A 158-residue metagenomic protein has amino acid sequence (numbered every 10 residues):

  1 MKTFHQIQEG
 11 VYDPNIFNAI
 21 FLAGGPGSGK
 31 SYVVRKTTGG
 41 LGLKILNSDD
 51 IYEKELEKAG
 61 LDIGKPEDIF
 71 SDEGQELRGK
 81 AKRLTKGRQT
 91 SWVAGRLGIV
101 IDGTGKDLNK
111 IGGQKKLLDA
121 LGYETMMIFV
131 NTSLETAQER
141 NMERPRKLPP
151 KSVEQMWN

Functional and structural regions predicted by a protein language model:
K2-G10: Proteolytic processing junctions in secreted/extracellular precursors, especially proprotein convertase/trypsin-like
G10-F17, W92-V93: Phosphate-binding P-loop
A19-F21: Short hydrophobic/aromatic beta-strand immediately N-terminal to the Walker A/P-loop
G25-P26: The conserved Walker
G29: Conserved glycine(s) of the Walker
Y32-L97, N109: Conserved substrate/cofactor phosphate-moiety recognition/catalytic segment in nucleotide-dependent phosphotransferases
G40, L134-N158: Conserved GTP-binding G-domain of TRAFAC-class P-loop NTPases and closely related GTPase folds
D119-R140: Conserved phosphate-donor/acceptor-positioning beta-strand/loop module used by diverse small-molecule
